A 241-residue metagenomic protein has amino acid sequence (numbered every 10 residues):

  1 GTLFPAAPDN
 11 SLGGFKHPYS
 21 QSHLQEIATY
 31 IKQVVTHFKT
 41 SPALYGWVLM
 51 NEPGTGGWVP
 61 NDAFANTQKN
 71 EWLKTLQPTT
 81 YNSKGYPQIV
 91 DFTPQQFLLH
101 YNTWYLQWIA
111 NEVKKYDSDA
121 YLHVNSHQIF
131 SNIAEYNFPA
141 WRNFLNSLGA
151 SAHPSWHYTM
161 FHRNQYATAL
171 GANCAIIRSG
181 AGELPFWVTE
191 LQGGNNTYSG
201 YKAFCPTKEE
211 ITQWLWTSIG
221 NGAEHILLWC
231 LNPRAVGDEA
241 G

Functional and structural regions predicted by a protein language model:
G1-T2: Structural motif corresponding to the early beta-alpha repeats
A7-A172: Polysaccharide-binding and catalytic clefts of secreted carbohydrate-active enzymes
H123-S126, S131-G241: Hydrophobic targeting/anchoring helices
